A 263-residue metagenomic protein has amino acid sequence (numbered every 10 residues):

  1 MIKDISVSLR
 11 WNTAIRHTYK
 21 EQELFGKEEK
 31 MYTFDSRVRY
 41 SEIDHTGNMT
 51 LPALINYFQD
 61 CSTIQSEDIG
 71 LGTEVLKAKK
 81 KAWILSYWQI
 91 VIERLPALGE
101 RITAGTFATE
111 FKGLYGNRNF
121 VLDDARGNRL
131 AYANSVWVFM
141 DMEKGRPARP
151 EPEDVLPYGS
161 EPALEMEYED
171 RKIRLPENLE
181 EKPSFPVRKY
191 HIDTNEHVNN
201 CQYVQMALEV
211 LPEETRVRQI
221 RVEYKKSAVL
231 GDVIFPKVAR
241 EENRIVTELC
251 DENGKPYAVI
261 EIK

Functional and structural regions predicted by a protein language model:
M1-K30: N-terminal amphipathic/basic-hydrophobic helices that include classical n-h-c signal peptides and signal-anchor
L24-L85, Y132-N134, D141-E214: Hot-dog-fold acyl-thioester-processing enzymes
E29-T33, V91-I92, A97-R174, A228-D232 (+1 more regions): HotDog/MaoC-like acyl-thioester-processing domains
S86-I92, A104, Q219-Y224: Short structured motifs
L179, P183-E261: Acidic/His-leaning functional-site neighborhoods
